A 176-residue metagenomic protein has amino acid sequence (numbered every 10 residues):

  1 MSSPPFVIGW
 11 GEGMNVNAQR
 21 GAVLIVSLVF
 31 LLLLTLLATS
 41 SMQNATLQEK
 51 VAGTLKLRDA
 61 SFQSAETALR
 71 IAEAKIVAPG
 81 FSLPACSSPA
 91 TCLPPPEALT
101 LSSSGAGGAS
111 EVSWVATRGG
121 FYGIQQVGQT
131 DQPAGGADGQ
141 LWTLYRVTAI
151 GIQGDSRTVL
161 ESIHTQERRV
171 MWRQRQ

Functional and structural regions predicted by a protein language model:
S2-G11, N15-Q176: Terminal alpha-helical segments
